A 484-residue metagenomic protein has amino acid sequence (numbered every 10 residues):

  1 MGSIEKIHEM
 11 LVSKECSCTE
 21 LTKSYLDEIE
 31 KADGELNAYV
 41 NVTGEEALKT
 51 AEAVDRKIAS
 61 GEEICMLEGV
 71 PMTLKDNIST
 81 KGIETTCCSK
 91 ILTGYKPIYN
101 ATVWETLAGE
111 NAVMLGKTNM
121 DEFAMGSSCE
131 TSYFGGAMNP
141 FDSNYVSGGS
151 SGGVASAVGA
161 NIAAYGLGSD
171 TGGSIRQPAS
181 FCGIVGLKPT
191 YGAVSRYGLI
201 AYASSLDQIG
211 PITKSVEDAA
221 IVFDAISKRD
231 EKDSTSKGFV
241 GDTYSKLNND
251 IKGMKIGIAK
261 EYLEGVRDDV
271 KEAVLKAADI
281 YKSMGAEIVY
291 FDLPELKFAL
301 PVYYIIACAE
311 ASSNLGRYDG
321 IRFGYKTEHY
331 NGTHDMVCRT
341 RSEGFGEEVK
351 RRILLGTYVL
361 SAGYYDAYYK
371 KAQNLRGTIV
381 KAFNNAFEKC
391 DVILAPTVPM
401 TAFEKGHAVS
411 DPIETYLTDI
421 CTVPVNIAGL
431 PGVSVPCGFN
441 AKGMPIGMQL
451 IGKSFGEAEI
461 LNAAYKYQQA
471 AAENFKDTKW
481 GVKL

Functional and structural regions predicted by a protein language model:
M1-K49, S283-G285, Y358, K476-L484: An N-terminal boundary/leader segment
L21-Y25, V302-Y303, V349-T357: Short alpha-helical scaffolding segments that buttress acidic/His motifs in well-ordered protein cores
Y25, A47, N100, A219 (+5 more regions): Residue-level signal for inorganic ion chemistry
K31, A160-G166, T171-E264, L275-M284 (+3 more regions): Structural helix-boundary/capping segments
L67-C87, D250-G257, A309-V380, P431-G447: Short helix-loop capping/hinge segments that flank enzyme active sites or metal/cofactor-binding pockets
L67-I209, A259-E261, A309, A395-I413: Short glycine/serine-rich loop/turn segments
K90, G94, Y133, T235-F239 (+4 more regions): Short, surface-exposed loop/helix-turn segments at secondary-structure junctions that function as lids/hinges flanking
L115, E287-D292, V433: General small-molecule cofactor/ligand-binding pocket signal
